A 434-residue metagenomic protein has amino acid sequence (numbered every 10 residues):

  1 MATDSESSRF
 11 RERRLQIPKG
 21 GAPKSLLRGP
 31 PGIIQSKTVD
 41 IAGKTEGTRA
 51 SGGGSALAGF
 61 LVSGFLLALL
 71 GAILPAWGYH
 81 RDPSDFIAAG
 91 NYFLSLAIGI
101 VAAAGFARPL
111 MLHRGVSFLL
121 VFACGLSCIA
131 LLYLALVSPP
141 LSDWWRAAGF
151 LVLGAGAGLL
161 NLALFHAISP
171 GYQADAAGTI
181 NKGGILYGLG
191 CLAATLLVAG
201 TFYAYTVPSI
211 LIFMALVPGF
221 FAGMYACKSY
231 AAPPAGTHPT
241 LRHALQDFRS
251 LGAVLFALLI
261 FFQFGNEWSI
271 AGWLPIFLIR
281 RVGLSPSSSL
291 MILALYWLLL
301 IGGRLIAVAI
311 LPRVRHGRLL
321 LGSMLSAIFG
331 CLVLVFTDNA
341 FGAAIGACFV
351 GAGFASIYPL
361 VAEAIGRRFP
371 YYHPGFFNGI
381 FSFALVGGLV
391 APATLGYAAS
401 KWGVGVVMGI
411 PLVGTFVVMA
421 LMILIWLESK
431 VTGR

Functional and structural regions predicted by a protein language model:
L70-G71, L251-A294: Extracytoplasmic gate region of multi-pass secondary transporters
L96-I98, G188-L189, W297-L298, G302 (+1 more regions): Short hydrophobic/small-residue motifs within alpha-helical transmembrane segments of multi-pass transporter-like
A102-V116, G303-R315, A399: Helix-to-loop junctions at the C-terminal end of transmembrane segments in multipass secondary transporters
G125-P140, S326-D338: C-terminal ends and interior cores of transmembrane alpha-helices in multi-pass membrane transporters/permeases
D143-L159, G342-A355: Hydrophobic core of transmembrane alpha-helices in multi-pass small-molecule transporters, especially MFS/SLC-type
G149-I185: Cytoplasmic helix-loop-helix junction between adjacent transmembrane helices in 12-TM secondary transporters
D175, K182-Y230: Helix-loop-helix hairpin linking two adjacent transmembrane segments in secondary transporters
G317-V361: C-terminal transmembrane helical hairpin of 12-TM major facilitator-type secondary transporters
